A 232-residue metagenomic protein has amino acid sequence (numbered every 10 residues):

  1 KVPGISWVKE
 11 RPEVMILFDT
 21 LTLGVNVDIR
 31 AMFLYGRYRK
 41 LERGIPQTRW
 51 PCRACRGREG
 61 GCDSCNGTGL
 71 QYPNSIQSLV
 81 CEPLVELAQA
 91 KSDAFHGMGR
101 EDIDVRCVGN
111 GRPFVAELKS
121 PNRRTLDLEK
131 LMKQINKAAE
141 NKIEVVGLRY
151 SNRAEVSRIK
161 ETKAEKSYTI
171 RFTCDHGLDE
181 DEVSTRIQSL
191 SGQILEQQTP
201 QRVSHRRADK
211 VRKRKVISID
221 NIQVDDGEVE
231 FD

Functional and structural regions predicted by a protein language model:
K1-F231: Non-catalytic RNA-recognition surface used by pseudouridine synthases
